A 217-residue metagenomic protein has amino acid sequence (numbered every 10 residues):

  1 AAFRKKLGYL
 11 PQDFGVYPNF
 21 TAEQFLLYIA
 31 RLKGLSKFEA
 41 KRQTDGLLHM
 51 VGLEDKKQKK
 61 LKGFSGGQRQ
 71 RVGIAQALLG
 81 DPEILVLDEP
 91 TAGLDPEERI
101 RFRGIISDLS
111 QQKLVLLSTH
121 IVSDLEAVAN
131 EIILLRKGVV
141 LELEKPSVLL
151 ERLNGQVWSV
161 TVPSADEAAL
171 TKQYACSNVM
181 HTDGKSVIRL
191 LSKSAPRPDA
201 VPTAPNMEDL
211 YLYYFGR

Functional and structural regions predicted by a protein language model:
L27, R31, F38-K56: Conserved ABC ATPase "signature" region
K60-F64: Conserved ABC ATPase signature
I74: Hydrophobic anchor residue at the start of the ABC signature
L79-E83, Q112: A short, proline-enriched helix->beta-strand linker immediately N-terminal to the Walker B motif in ABC-type P-loop
L85-E89, L94: Catalytic Walker B motif of ABC-type/P-loop ATPase nucleotide-binding domains
F102-R189: ABC transporter nucleotide-binding domain
N178-R217: C-terminal coupling/interaction segments
